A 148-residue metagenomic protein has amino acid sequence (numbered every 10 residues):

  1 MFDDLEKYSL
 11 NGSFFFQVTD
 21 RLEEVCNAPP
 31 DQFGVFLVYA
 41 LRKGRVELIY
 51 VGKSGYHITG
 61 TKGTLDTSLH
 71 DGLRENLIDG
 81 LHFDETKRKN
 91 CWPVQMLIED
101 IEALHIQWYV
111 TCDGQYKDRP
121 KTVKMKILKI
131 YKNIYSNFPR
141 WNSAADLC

Functional and structural regions predicted by a protein language model:
M1-I49, K53-C148: Boundary/linker segments flanking structured domains
